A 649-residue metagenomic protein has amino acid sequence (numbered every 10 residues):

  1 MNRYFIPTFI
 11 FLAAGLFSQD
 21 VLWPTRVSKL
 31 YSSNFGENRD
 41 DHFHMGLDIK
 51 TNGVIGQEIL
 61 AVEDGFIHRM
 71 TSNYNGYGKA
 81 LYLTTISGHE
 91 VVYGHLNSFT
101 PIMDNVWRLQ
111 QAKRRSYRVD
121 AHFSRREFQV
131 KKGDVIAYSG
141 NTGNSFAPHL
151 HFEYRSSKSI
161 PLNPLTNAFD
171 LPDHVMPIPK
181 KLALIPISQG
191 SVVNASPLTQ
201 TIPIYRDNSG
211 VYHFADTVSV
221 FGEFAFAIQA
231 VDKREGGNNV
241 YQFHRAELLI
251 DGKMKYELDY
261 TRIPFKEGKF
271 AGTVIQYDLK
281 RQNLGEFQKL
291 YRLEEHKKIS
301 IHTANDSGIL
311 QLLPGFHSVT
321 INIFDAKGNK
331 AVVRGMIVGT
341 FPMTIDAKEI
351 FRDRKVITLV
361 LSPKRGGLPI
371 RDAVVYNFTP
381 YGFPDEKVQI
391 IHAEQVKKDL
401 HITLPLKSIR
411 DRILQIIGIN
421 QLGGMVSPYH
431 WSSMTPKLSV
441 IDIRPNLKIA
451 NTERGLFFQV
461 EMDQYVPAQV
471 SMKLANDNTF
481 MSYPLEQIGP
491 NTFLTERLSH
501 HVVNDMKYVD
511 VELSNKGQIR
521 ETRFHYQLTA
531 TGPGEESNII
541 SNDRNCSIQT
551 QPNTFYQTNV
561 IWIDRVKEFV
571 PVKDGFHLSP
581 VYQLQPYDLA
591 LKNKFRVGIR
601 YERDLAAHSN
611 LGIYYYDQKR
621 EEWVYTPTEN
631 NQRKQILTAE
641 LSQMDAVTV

Functional and structural regions predicted by a protein language model:
M1-P24: Bacterial Sec-dependent N-terminal signal peptides
F17-V91, N97-I102, S116-R126, K131-K132 (+4 more regions): Surface-exposed, glycine-biased beta-strand/turn segments
K131, P172, I187-G190, L198-P342 (+6 more regions): Long, low-complexity serine/threonine/glycine- and acidic-rich segments characteristic of extracellular
A230-N238, P363-R365, I599-R603: Short amphipathic, basic-aromatic surface patches that mediate peripheral association with negatively charged
N329-I345, G424-S439, I519-E535: Short beta-strand elements
A450, A530-N538, K567-D617: Proteolytic processing hotspots in large secreted/extracellular or virion-associated proteins and select intracellular
Q469-F480, T550, Y587-V647: Proteolytic-maturation and junctional protease-sensitive modules
